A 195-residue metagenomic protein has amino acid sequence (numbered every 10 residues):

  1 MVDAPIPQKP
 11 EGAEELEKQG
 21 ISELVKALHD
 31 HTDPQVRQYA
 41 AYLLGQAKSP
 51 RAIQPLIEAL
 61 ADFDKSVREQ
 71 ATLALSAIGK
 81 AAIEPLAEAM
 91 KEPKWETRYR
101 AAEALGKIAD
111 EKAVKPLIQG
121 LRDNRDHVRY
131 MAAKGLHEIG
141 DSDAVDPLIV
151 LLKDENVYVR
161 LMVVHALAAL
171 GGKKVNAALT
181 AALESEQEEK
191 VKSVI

Functional and structural regions predicted by a protein language model:
M1-K18, K26, P34-P50, Q54 (+10 more regions): Structural detector for internal amphipathic alpha-helices that build alpha-solenoid repeat scaffolds
H29: A short acidic, often aromatic-flanked loop/helix-cap motif at beta-alpha or helix-coil junctions that lines enzyme
